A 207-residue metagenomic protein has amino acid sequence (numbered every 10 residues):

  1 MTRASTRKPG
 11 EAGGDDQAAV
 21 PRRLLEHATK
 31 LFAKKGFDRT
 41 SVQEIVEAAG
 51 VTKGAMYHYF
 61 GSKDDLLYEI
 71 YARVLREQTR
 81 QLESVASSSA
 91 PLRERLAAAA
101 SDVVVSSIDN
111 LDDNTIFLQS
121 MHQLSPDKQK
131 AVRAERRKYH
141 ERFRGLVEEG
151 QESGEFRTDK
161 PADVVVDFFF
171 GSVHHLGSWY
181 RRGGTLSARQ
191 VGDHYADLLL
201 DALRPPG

Functional and structural regions predicted by a protein language model:
M1-A19, R23-E26, G207: N-terminal intrinsically disordered/low-complexity leader segments
M1-K8, S101-V105, D109, H140-S153 (+3 more regions): C-terminal peripheral helix-coil segments that are non-catalytic and often amphipathic
E11-R22, G61-D65, E69, R73 (+9 more regions): Residues at secondary-structure transition points
R23, H27-D65, E69: Helix-turn-helix
E69, E83-D112, A162-F169, G192: Hydrophobic alpha-helical connector segments
R76-E83, D127-S153, D163-D167, G171 (+1 more regions): Amphipathic alpha-helical packing segments from all-alpha helical-bundle domains
I108-D127, S178, R182: Amphipathic alpha-helical segments used for helix-helix packing
